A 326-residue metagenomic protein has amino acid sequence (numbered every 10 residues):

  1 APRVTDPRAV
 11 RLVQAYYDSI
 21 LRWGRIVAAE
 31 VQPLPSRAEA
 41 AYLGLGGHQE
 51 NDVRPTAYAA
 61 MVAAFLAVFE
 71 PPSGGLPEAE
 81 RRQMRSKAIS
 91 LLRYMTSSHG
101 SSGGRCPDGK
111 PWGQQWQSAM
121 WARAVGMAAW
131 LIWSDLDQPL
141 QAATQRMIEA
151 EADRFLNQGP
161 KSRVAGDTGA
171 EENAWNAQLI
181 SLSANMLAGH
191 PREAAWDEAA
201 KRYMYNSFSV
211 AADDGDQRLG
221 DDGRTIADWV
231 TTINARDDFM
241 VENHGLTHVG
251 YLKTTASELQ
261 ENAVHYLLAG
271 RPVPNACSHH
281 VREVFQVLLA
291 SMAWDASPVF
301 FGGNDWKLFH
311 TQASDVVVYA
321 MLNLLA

Functional and structural regions predicted by a protein language model:
A1-S101, D214-G215: Low-complexity, Ser/Thr/Pro/Gly-enriched N-terminal "stalk/linker" regions
G100-A326: Extracellular polysaccharide-recognition and catalytic grooves
